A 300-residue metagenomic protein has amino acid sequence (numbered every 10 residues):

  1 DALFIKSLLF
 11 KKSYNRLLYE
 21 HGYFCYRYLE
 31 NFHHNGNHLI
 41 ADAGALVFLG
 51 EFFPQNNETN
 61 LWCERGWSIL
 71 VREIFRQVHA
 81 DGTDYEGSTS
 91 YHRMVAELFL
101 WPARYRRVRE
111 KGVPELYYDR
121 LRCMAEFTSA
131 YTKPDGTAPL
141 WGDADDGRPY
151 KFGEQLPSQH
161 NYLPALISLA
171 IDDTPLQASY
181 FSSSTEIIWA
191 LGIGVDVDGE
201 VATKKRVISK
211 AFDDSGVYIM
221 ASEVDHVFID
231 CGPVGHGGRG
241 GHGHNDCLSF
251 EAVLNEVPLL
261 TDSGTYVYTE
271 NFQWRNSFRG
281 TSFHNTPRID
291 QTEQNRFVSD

Functional and structural regions predicted by a protein language model:
D1-R122, T132, T137: Aromatic-lined, polymer-binding surfaces characteristic of secreted/periplasmic polysaccharide-degrading enzymes
Y14, H21, D42, W62 (+7 more regions): Alpha-helical structural motif
Y28, L49, A221-E223, D230-G232 (+3 more regions): Structured loops at beta-to-helix junctions and adjacent beta-edge loops in soluble globular domains
N31-F32, G235-H236, N271-F272: Short alpha-helical segments and helix-capping/turn motifs at coil-helix boundaries
A45-F52, P149-E154, R279: A short, hydrophobic/aromatic-rich structural module that often spans a beta strand with its adjoining loop
T83, G87-L259: Carbohydrate-active enzyme catalytic cores, enriched for enzymes that act on polyanionic acidic polysaccharides
N245-D300: Active-site rim segments in enzyme catalytic domains, especially the processed small/beta chain of N-terminal
